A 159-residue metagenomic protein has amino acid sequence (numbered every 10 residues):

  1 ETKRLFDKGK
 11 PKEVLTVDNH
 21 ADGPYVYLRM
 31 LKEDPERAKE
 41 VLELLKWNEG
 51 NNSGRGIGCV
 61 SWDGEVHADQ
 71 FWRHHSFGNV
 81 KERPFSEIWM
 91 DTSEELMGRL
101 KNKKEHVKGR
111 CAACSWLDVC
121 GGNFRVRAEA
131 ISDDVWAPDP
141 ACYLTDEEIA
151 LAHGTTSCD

Functional and structural regions predicted by a protein language model:
E1-E13, D34-E36, K46-G50, D133-L151: A structural motif corresponding to the C-terminal lobe/cap of the Radical SAM core domain
E1-E40, E65-G122: C-terminal accessory region of radical SAM enzymes
V41-L45: Conserved short histidine dyad/triad with adjacent acidic residue
W47, I88-D91, R99-L100, C142-E147 (+1 more regions): Short C-terminal domain-edge/linker segments immediately following a structured domain
N51-R55: Short, small/polar residue-rich loop motifs at catalytic or cofactor-binding pockets
V60-S61: Short, acidic, Ser/Thr-enriched surface-loop or helix-capping motifs
E105-G154, C158: Cysteine-cluster motifs in flexible loop/terminal segments that predominantly coordinate metals
